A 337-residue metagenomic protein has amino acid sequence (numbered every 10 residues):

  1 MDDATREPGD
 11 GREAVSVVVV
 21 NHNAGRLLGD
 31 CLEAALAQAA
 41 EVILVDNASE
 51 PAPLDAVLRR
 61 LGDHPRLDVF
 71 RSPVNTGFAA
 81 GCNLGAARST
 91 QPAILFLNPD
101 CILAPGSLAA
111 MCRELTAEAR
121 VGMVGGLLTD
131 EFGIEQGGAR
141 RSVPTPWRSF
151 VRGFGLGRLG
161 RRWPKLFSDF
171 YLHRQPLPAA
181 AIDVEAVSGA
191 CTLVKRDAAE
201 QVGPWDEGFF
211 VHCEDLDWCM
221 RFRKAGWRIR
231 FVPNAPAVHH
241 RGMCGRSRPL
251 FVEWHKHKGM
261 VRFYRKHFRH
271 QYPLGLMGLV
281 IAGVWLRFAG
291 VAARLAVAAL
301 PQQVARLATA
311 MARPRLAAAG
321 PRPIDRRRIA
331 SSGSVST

Functional and structural regions predicted by a protein language model:
M1-A34: N-proximal low-complexity "stem/linker" segments adjacent to membrane-targeting elements
E33-V74, L84: Acidic donor-binding segment of Leloir-type glycosyltransferases
R71-S89, A110: Glycine-rich, basic loop-to-helix element that forms the pyrophosphate-binding segment of sugar-nucleotide handling
I94: Short aromatic/hydrophobic "clamp" motif used to bind/position activated sugar donors
P105-G138: Conserved donor NDP-sugar-binding/catalytic core segment of glycosyltransferases
T129, M220-P301: Active-site-adjacent helix/loop segment of glycosyltransferases that harbors family-specific signature motifs
V143-V184: Short, flexible, basic/aromatic active-site loop/helix in glycosyltransferases
P176-P204, G208-P236: A short, conserved alpha-helix in the catalytic core of glycosyltransferases
